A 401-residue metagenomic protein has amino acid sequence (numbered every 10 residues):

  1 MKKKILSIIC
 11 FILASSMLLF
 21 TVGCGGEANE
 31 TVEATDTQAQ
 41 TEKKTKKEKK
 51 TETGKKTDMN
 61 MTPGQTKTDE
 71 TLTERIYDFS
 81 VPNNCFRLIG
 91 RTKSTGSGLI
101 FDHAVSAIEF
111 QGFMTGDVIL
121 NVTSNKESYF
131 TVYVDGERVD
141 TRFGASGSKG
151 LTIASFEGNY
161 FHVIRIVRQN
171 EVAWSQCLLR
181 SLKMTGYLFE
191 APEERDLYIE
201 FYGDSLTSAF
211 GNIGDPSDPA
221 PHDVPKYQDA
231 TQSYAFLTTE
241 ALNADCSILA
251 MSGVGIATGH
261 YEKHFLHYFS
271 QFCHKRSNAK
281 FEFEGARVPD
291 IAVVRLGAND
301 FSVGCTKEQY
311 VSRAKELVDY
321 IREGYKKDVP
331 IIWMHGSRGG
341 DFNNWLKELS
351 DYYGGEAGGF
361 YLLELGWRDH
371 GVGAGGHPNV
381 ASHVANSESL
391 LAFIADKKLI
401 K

Functional and structural regions predicted by a protein language model:
M1-K2: N-terminal hydrophobic targeting signals that begin at the initiator methionine
I5-I8, C24-Y202, T207-Y227, K401: N-terminal secretory targeting modules
L13, M17-L18: Hydrophobic core
H103, D218-G304, S337-N343, H377: Conserved SGNH/GDSL esterase-like catalytic core that processes O-acyl groups on lipids and polysaccharides
Y198, D245, D328-P330: Residues at the starts of beta-strands that form the adenosine-phosphate
F201, C246-I248, G359-E364: Conserved beta-strand scaffold positions in the cores of enzyme catalytic domains, especially in NTP/NDP-utilizing
Q271-K401: Alpha-helical cap/lid subdomain in secreted, periplasmic, or secretory-pathway luminal O-acyl-processing enzymes
